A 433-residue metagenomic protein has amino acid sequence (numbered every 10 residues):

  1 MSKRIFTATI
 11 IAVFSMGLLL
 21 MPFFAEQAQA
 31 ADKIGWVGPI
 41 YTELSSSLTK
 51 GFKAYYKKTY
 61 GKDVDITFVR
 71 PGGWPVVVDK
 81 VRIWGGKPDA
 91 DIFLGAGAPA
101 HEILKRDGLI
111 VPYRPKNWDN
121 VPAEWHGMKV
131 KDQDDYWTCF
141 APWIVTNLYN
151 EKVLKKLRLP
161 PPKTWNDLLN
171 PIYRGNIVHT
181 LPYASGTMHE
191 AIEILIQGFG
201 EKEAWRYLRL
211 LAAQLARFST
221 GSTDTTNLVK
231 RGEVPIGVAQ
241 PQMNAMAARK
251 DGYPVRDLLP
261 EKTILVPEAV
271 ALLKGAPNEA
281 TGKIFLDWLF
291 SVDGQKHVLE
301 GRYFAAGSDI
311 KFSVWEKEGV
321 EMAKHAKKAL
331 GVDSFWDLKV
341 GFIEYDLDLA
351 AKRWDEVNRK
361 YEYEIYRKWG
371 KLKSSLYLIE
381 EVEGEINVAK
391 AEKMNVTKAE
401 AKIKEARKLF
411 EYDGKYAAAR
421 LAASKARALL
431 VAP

Functional and structural regions predicted by a protein language model:
A31-E102: Early extracytoplasmic/lumenal segment of secretory-pathway proteins
G72-I110, N120-D132, T226, Q242-D251: Pocket-flanking alpha-helical
P88-F93, V111-L148, N166, N176-V178: A structural signal for short loop-to-beta-strand junctions that line the ligand-binding cleft of periplasmic/secreted
A98-L109, H126, V130-P160, I192-I196 (+1 more regions): Periplasmic solute-binding protein
N120-E124, W143, Y207-A212, F218-S219 (+3 more regions): Periplasmic-binding protein-like
A184, E190, I194-L259: Ligand-binding pocket segment of bilobal, Venus flytrap-like solute-binding proteins
I264, L273-F342: Mature extracytoplasmic/periplasmic domains
W336-P433: Conserved C-terminal helix/tail region of periplasmic/extracytoplasmic solute-binding proteins
